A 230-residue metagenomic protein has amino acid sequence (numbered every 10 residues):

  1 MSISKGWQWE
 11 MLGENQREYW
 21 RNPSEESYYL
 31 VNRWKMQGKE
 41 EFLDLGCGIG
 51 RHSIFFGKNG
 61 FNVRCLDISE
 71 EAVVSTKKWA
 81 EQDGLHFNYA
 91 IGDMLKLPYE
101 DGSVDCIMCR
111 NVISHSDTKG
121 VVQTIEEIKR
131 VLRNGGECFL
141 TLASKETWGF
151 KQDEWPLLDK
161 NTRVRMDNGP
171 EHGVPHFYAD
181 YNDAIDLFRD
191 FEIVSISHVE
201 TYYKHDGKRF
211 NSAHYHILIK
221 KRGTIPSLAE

Functional and structural regions predicted by a protein language model:
M1-K39, G48-K96, G120-Q123, E137-E230: Class I (Rossmann-like) S-adenosyl-L-methionine-dependent methyltransferase catalytic domain, capturing the SAM-binding
L95-I107: A short acidic, Gly/Pro-enriched loop at the edge of an enzyme's catalytic core that lines a small-molecule cofactor
C109-V112: A short beta-strand submotif of the Rossmann-like class I SAM-dependent methyltransferase core that lines
S114-S116: A short His-aromatic
V122-N134: A short glycine-rich, Lys/Arg-flanked "PGG" loop and its adjoining helix->strand segment in the class I
